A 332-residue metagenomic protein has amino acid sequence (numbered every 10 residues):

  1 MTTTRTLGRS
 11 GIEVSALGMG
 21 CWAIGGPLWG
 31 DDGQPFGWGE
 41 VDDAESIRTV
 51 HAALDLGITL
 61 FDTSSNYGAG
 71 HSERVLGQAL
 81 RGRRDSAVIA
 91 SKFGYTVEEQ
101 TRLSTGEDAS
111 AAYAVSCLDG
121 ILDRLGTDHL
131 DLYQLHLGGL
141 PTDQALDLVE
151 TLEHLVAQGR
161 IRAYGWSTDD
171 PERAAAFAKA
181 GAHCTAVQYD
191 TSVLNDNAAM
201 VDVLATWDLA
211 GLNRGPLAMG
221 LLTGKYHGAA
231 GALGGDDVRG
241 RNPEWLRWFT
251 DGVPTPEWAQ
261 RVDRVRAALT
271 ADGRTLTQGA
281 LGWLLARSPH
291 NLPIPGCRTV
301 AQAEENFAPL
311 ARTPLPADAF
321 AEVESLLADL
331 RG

Functional and structural regions predicted by a protein language model:
M1-A87: N-terminal binding-site loop/beta-alpha segment at the start of enzyme catalytic domains that lines or forms
L7, M19, S46, F61 (+11 more regions): Conserved, mostly hydrophobic/aromatic
W29-A44, Q100-Y113, P141: Active-site mouth loops of central-metabolism enzymes
E40-A53, A109-L125, D170-A176: Short, acidic/polar
D55, G77-V88, L122-G126, V156 (+2 more regions): Acidic (Asp/Glu)-rich catalytic clusters
D55-I58, T127-L130, I161, C184 (+1 more regions): A structural motif
L122-P141: Active-site groove signature of glycoside hydrolases
G138-G332: Beta/alpha (TIM)-barrel catalytic core signal, keyed to glycine-rich beta->alpha loops juxtaposed to Asp/Glu that bind
